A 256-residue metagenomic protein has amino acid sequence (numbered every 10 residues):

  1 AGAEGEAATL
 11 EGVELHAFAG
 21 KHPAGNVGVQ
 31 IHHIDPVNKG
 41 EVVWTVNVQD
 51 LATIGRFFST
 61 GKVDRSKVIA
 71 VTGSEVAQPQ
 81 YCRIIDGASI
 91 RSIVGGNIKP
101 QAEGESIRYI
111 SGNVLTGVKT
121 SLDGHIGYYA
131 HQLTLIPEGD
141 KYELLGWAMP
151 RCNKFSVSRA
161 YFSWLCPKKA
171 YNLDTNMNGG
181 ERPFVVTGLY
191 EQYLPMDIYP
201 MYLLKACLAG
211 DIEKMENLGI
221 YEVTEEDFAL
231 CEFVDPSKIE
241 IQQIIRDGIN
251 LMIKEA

Functional and structural regions predicted by a protein language model:
A1-A256: Buried, small/hydrophobic-residue-enriched core segments of structured protein domains
